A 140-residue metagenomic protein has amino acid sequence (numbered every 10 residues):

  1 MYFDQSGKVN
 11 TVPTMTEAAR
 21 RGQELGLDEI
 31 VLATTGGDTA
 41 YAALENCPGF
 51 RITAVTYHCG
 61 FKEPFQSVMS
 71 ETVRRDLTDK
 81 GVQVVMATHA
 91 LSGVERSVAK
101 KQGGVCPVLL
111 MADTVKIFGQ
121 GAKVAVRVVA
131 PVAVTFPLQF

Functional and structural regions predicted by a protein language model:
M1-G22: Glycine-rich phosphate-binding "P-loop"
F3, G7, E29-A33, I117 (+1 more regions): Glycine- and other small-residue-rich loops at beta-strand/loop junctions that grip anionic moieties
E17-R21, A42, D76, R127-T135: Alpha-helical scaffold segments in soluble metabolic enzymes
G22-Q66, S70: N-terminal active-site beta-alpha-beta segment that forms phosphate/nucleotide-binding and substrate-recognition loops
E24-L25, N46, K80, T135-L138: Alpha-helix C-cap/termination motif
A33-G36, T56-H58, A87-A90, V128-P131: Fold-independent oxyanion-binding glycine-rich loops and adjacent beta-strand/coil segments at enzyme active sites
F50-V105: Long, charge-dense
L110-F140: Internal alpha/beta core interface subdomains
